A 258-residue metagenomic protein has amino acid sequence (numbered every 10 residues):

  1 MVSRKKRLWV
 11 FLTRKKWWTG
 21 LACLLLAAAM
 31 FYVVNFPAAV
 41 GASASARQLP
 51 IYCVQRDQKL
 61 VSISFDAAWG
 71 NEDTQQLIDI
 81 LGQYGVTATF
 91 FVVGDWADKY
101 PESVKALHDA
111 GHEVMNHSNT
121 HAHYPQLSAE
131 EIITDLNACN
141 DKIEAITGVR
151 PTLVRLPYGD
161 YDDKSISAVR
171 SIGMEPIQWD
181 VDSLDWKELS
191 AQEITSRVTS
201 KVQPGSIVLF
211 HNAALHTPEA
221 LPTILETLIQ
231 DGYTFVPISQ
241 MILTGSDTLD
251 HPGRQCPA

Functional and structural regions predicted by a protein language model:
M1-S64, D79-T89, P204-A258: Terminal accessory/targeting
R7, K15-K16, A67, G94 (+2 more regions): Short, low-complexity intrinsically disordered segments
V10, W18-T19, G70, A97 (+1 more regions): Short linear interaction motif-like sites in intrinsically disordered regions of transcription factors
T13, L21-A22, D73, Y100 (+2 more regions): Short, isolated positions within intrinsically disordered regulatory regions of eukaryotic proteins
A39-L127, E131-A145, V149-P151, L243: Active-site beta->alpha N-cap acidic-glycine motif
Q76, D98, D109, A122-A258: Catalytic domains of cell-wall/extracellular-matrix polysaccharide-remodeling enzymes, centered on de-N-acetylation
